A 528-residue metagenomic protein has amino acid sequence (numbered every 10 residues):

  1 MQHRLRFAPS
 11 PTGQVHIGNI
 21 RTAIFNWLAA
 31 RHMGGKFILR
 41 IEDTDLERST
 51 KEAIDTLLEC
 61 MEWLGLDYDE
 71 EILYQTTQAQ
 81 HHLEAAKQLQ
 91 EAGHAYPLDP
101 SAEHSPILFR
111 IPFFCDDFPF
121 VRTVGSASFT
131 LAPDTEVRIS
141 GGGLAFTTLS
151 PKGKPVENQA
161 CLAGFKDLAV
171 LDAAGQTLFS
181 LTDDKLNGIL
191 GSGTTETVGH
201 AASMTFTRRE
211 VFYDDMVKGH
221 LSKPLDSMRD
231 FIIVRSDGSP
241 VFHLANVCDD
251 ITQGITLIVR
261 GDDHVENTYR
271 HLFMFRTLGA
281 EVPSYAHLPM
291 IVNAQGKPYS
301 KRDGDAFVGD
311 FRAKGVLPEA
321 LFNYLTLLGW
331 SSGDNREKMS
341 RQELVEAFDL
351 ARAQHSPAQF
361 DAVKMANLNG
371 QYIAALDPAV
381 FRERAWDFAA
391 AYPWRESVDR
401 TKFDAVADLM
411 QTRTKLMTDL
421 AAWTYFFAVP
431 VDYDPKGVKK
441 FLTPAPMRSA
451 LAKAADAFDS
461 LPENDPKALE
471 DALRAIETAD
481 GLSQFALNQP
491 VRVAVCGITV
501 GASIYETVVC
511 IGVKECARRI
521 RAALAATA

Functional and structural regions predicted by a protein language model:
M1-F109, L131, V137-Q159, D167-L168 (+2 more regions): N-terminal Rossmann-like or analogous alpha/beta NTP/dinucleotide-binding catalytic cores that position adenine
M1-S10, K36-R40, D67-L73, T77-Q80 (+3 more regions): Basic, alpha-helical terminal appendages of large translation-related enzymes
F7-P11, I41-D43, C248, T252 (+3 more regions): Short, histidine-centered active-site or binding-site loop motifs used for metal coordination, general acid-base
I20-I24, E319, F485: Short, acidic loop-beta-alpha module within alpha/beta folds
I41-D45, D262-D263, V292, M365: Acidic, glycine-rich active-site loops and adjacent beta-strand->loop/helix elements that engage anionic groups
Y96-H287, V292-K297: Active-site cores that bind ATP or allylic diphosphates and position pyrophosphate for catalysis
L257-G261, D310, A457: Short histidine-centered catalytic/ligand-binding loop motif
E266, L278-Y433, F441, C496-A528: Catalytic adenosine-cofactor/nucleotide-binding cores of aminoacyl-tRNA synthetases and other
